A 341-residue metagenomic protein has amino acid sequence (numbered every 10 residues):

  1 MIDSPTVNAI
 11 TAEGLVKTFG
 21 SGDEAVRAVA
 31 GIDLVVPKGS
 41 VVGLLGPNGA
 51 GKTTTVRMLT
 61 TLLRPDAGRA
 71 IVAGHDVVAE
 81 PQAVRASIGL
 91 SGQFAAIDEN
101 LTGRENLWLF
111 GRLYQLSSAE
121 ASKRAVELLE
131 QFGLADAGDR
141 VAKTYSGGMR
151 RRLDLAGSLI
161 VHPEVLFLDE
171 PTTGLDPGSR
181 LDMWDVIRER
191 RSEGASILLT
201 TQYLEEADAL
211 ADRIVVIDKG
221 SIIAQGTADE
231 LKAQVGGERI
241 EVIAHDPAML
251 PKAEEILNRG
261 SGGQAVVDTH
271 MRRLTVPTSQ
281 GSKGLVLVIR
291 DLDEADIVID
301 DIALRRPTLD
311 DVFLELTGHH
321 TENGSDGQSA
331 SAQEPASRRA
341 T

Functional and structural regions predicted by a protein language model:
M1-T18, H319-T341: ABC-family P-loop ATPase nucleotide-binding domain
V7-K219, I223-A224: ABC transporter nucleotide-binding domains
K17, L34, V242-A244, V276 (+1 more regions): Preference for bulky hydrophobic residues occupying beta-strand positions in well-ordered beta-sheet regions
D185-S279: ABC transporter nucleotide-binding domain
K252-G260, L287-I297: Generic non-transmembrane alpha-helical segments
V266-T269, V298-R305: Conserved short beta-strand edge segments in small beta-sheet-based binding/regulatory domains
F313: Residue-level signature of catalytic and energy-coupling elements of molecular machines, predominantly ATP/GTP-dependent
